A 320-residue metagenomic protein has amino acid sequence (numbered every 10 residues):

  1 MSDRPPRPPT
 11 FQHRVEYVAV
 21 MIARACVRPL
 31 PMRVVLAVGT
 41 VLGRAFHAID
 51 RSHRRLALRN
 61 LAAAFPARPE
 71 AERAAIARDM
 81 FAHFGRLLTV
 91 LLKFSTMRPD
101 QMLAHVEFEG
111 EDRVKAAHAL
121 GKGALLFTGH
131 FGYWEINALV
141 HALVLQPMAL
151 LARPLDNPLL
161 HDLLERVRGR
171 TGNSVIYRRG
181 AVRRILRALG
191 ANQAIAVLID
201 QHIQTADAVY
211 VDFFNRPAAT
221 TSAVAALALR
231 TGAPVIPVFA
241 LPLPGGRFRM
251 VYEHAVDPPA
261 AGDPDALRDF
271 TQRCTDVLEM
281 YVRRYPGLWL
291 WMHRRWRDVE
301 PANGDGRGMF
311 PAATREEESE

Functional and structural regions predicted by a protein language model:
S2-Q12, F46-I49, A74-R78, H118 (+2 more regions): Non-catalytic C-terminal accessory region of glycerolipid acyltransferases and related lyso-lipid remodeling enzymes
S2-T128, H161-E165, G172, E318: Membrane-anchoring hydrophobic helices of lipid-metabolizing enzymes
R55, P154-P158, P217-T221: Active-site metal-coordination segments of metallo-dependent hydrolases
R73, D156, L160, F270: Hydrophobic (often cysteine-bearing) scaffold residues that line and stabilize catalytic clefts of nucleotide/cofactor
A104-E107, N157, V175-R179, P217-A218 (+1 more regions): A conditional alpha-helix N-cap/helix-loop micro-motif detector
V114-K115, A138, L164-E165, I185-L186 (+1 more regions): Short amphipathic alpha-helical segments and helix-helix/interface helices
A119-R179, H202-D212: Catalytic core of membrane glycerolipid acyltransferases/transacylases, capturing the structured, soluble-facing
